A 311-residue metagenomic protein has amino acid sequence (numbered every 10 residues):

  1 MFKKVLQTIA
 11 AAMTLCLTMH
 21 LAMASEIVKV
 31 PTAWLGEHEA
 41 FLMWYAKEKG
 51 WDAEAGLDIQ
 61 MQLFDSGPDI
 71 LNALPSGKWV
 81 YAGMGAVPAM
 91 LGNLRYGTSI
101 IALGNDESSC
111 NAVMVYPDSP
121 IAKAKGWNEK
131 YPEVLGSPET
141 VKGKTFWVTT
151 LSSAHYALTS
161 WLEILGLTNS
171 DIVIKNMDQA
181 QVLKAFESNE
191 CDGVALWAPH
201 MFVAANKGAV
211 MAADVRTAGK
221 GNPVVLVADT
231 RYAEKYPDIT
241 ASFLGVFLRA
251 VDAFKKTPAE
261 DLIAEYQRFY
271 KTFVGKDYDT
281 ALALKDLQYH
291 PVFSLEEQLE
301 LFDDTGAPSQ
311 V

Functional and structural regions predicted by a protein language model:
M1-I9: Bacterial N-terminal signal peptides that target proteins for export
A11-A12, A22: Cleavable N-terminal signal peptides
T18-A24: Sec/Tat signal peptide C-region and signal peptidase I cleavage site
S25-T168, V173-N176, D192, A198 (+2 more regions): Short, glycine-/small- and polar/acidic-enriched structural segments that line small-molecule recognition paths
H38, N105-V113, A205-Y236, L244: Periplasmic-binding protein-like
E48, P75-W79, L94, E163-L167 (+4 more regions): Sec-exported extracytoplasmic/periplasmic mature domains
W79-G83, M177-V210, D229: Ligand-binding pocket segment of bilobal, Venus flytrap-like solute-binding proteins
E234-V311: Secondary-structure end/capping motifs
